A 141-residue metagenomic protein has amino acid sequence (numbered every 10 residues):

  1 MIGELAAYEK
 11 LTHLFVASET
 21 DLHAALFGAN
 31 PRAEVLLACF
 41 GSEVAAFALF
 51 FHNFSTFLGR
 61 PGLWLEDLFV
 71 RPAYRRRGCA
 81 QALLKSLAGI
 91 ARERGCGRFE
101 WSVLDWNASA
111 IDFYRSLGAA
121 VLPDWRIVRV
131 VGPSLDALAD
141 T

Functional and structural regions predicted by a protein language model:
I2-A25: Conserved GNAT-fold acetyl-CoA-binding loop/helix
A24-L37, W64: A short helix-loop-beta-strand connector motif used in the catalytic cores of GNAT acetyltransferases and, in some
V35-L37, E43-H52: Conserved beta-strand in the GNAT
E43, N53-L65, R75, G97 (+1 more regions): A conserved beta-turn-beta hairpin within the catalytic core of GNAT-like acetyltransferases that forms part
V70, R76-G89, D112-S116: Conserved acetyl-CoA-binding loop-helix of GNAT-fold acetyltransferases
A88, C96, R115-D124: Conserved acetyl-CoA-binding loop of GNAT-fold acetyltransferases
A91-V103: Conserved GNAT acetyl-CoA-binding A-motif
E100-A110, L122, R129-P133: Conserved beta-strand-loop-alpha-helix junction that forms the acyl-donor binding cleft
